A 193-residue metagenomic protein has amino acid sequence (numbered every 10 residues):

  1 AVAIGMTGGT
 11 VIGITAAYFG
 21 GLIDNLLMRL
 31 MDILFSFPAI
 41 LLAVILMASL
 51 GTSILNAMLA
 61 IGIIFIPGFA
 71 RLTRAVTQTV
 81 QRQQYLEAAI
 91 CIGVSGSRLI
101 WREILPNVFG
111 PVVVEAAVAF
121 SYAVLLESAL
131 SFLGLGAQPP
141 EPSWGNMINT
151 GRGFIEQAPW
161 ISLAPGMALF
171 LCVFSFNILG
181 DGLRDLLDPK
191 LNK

Functional and structural regions predicted by a protein language model:
A1-K193: Alpha-helical transmembrane segments of integral membrane proteins, especially multi-pass inner/plasma-membrane
